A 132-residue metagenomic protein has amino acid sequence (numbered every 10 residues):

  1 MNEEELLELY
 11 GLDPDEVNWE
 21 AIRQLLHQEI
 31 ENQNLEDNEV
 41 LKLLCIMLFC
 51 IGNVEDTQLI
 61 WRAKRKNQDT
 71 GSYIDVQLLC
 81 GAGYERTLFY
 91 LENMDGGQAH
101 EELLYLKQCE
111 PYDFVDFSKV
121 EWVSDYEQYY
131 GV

Functional and structural regions predicted by a protein language model:
M1-L25, V115-V120, V132: Terminal domain-start segments
E3-E16, E39-I51, R62, Y73-E85 (+1 more regions): Structural detector for internal amphipathic alpha-helices that build alpha-solenoid repeat scaffolds
P14-W19, D37, N53-T57, Y84 (+1 more regions): Alpha-helix initiation and capping sites
E16-N32, N53-R65: Amphipathic alpha-helical scaffolding segments comprising HEAT/armadillo-like alpha-solenoid repeats
Q24-M47: N-terminal interaction modules that seed assembly of large macromolecular complexes
N34, Q68-Q77: Boundary/linker segments of alpha-helical solenoid repeat arrays
L59-Q68, M94-Q98: Alpha-helical scaffold repeats of the Armadillo/HEAT/TPR superfamily
C80, Y84-V132: Eukaryotic acidic, Ser/Thr-rich intrinsically disordered low-complexity regions
